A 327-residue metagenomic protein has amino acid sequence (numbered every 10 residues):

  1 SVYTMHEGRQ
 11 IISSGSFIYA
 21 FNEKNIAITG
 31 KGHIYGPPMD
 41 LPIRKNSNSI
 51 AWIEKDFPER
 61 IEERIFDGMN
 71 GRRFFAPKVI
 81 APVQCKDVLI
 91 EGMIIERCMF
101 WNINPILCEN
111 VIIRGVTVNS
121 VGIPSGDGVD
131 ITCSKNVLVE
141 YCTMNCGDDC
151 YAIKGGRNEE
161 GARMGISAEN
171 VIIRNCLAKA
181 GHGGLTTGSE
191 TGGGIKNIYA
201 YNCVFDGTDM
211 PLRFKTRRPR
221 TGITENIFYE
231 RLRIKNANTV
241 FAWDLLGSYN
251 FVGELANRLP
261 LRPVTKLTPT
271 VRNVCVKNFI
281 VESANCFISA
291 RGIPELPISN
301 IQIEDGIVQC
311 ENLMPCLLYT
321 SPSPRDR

Functional and structural regions predicted by a protein language model:
S1-A27, M39-F57, N70-K86, N102-I106 (+5 more regions): Extracellular beta-strand-rich solenoid/capping regions of secreted or surface-exposed proteins that bind or remodel
F17, V79, N102, G126-G128 (+6 more regions): Structural detector of coil-to-beta-strand junctions
K24-H33, K86-R97, E109-S120, D127 (+8 more regions): Right-handed parallel beta-helix
L89, F214, E230, D244-L245 (+1 more regions): Mature catalytic domains of secreted/periplasmic carbohydrate-active enzymes
W101-L107, Y141-C142, A162-R163, G188 (+1 more regions): Short, T/G/N/S-enriched strand-turn elements that build extracellular solenoid repeat scaffolds
D130, S167, L317-L318: Sequence-level preference for short, compositionally simple segments enriched in small aliphatic or small polar residues
G156, G188-E190, R217, L246: Active-site beta-loop-alpha junctions enriched in small/polar residues
Y319-D326: Conserved small/polar residues in nucleotide/adenosyl-binding loops
